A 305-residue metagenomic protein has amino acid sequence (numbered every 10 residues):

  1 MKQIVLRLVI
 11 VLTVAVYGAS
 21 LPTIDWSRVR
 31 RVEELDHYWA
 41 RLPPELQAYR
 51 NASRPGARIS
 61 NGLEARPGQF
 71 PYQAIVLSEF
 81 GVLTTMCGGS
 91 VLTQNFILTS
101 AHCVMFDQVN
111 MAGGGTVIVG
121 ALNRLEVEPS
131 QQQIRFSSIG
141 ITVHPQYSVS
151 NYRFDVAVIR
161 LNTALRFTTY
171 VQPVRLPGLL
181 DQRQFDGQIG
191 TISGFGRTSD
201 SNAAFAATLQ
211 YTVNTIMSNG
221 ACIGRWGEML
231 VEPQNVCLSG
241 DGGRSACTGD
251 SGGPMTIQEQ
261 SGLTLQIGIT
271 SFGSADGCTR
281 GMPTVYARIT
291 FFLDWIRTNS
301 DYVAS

Functional and structural regions predicted by a protein language model:
K2-V32, D36, A74, V91-I97 (+4 more regions): C-terminal subregion of chymotrypsin/trypsin-like serine protease catalytic domains
Y17-G68, T168-V171, R175, D181-G187 (+2 more regions): Extracellular/luminal ectodomains of metazoan preproproteins built from arrays of small disulfide-bonded modules
W39, L46, L125-V127, V156-N162 (+2 more regions): Chymotrypsin/trypsin-fold serine protease catalytic domain
E64-Q69, V91, V109-M111, S130 (+5 more regions): Extracellular/periplasmic catalytic domains that process cell-envelope and extracellular macromolecules
P71-Q73, L77-Q94, N151: A conserved glycine-rich beta-strand in the N-terminal activation segment of trypsin-fold
V76-E79, L92-Q94, S100-C103, V119-L122 (+5 more regions): Active-site-proximal beta-strand/loop segments in catalytic clefts of secreted hydrolases
V76-G81, I97-S100, V104-V149, N219-C222: Conserved H-D interstitial segment of serine endopeptidase catalytic domains
M105-N110, V149, R183, G196-T212 (+2 more regions): Active-site loop architecture of trypsin-fold serine endopeptidases
